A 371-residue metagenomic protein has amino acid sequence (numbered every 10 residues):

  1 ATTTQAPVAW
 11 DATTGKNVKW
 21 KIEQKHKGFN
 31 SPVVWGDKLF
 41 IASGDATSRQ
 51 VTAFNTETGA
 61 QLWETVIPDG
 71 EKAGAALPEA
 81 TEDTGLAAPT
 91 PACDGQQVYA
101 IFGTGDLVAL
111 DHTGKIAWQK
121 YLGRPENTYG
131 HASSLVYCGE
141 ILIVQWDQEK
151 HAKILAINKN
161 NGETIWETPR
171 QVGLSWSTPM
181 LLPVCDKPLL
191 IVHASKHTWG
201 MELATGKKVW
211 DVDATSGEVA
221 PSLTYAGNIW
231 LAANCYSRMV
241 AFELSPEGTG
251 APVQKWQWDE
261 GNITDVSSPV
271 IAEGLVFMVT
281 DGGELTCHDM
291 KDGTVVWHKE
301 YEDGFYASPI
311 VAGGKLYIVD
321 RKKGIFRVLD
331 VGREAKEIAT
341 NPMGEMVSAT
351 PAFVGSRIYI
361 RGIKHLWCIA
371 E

Functional and structural regions predicted by a protein language model:
A1-E371: Noncatalytic, solvent-exposed loop/strand surfaces of beta-propeller-type extracellular/periplasmic domains
